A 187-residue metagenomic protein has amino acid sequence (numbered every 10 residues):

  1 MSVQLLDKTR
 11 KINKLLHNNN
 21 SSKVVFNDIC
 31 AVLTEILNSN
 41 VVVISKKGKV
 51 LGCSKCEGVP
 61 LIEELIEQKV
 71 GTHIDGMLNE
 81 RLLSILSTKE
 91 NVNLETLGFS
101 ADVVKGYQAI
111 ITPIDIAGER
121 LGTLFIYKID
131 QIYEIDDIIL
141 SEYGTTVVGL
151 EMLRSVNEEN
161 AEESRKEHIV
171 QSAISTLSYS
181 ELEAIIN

Functional and structural regions predicted by a protein language model:
M1-E181, I185: Hydrophobic, helix-rich cores of sensory/ligand-binding and other regulatory modules that couple small-molecule
